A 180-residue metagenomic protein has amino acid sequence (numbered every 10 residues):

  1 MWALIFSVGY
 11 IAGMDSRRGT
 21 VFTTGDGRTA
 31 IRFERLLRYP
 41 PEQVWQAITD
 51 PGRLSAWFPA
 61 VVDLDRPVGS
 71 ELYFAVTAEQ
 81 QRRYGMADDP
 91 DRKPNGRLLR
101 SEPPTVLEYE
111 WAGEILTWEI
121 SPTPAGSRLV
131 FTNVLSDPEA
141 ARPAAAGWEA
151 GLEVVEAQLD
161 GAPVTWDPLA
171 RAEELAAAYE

Functional and structural regions predicted by a protein language model:
W2-L64: Hydrophobic ligand-binding cavity/cleft-lining segments
W2-S16, L135-E180: A conserved amphipathic terminal alpha-helix motif
V21-F22, L64, L98, W118-I120: A structural signal for short hydrophobic beta-strand segments in well-ordered beta-sheet cores
G27, D88-R92, E110-A112, T123: A generic structural micro-feature
R28-E34, E71, K93, V106 (+2 more regions): Intrinsic-disorder/low-complexity, polar/charged segments enriched in Ser/Thr/Lys/Arg/Asp/Glu/Gln
R32, P51-D91, D167-E174: Short beta-edge strand/loop motif at the mouth of beta-sheet-based domains
L99-R100, T105-A157: Beta-strand/loop substructures that line and gate deep hydrophobic ligand-binding cavities in soluble
